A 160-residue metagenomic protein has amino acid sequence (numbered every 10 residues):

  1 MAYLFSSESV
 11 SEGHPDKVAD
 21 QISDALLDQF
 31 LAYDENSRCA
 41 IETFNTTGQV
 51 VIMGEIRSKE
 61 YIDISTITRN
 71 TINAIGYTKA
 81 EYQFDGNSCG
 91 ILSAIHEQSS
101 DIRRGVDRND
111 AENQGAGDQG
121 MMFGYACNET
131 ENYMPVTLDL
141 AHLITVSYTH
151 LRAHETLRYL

Functional and structural regions predicted by a protein language model:
M1-R38: N-terminal, positively charged regions that mediate nucleic acid binding
L4, N113-E131: Residues forming anionic-ligand binding surfaces in small-molecule and nucleic-acid pockets of primarily soluble enzymes
L4-S11, E42, Q49-R57, A126-N128: Short glycine-rich or small-residue beta-strand-to-loop segments that form or flank ligand, phosphate, metal/Fe-S
L27-E35, N73, Y77, C127 (+1 more regions): Generic secondary-structure signature for well-ordered alpha-helical cores
C39-E42, G48-V106: Glycine-rich, N-terminal phosphate-binding loop and its surrounding beta-alpha-beta segment
V136-L143: Structural signature of FAD isoalloxazine-binding scaffolds in flavoprotein oxidoreductases
T149-T156: Conserved small/polar residues in nucleotide/adenosyl-binding loops
